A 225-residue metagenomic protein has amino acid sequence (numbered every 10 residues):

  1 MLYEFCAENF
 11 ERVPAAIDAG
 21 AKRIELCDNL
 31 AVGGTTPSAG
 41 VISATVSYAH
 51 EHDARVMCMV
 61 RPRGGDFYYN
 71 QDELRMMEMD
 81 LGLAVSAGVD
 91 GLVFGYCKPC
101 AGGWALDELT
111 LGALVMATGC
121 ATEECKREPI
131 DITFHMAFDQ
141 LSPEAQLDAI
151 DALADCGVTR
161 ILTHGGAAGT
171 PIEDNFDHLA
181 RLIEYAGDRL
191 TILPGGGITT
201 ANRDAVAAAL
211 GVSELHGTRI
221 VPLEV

Functional and structural regions predicted by a protein language model:
M1, D28-V32, D66-Y68, A101 (+2 more regions): Short, contiguous strand/loop micro-motifs
M1-G33: N-terminal entry module detector
Y3-A7, I24-L26, V56-V60, L92-F94 (+4 more regions): Hydrophobic faces of well-ordered beta-strands that scaffold small-molecule active sites in alpha/beta enzyme cores
E8-A19, G65-S86, T110, D139-C156 (+2 more regions): Catalytic cores of alpha/beta
F10-P14, L30-R55, Q71-L74, C97-A121 (+5 more regions): Active-site-adjacent beta->alpha loops and helix N-cap segments on the catalytic face of soluble alpha/beta enzymes
I17-A21, D53, G88, T122 (+3 more regions): Glycine-centered loop/turn motif at secondary-structure junctions
K22-T35, L81-A101, C156-I172, I198-T199 (+1 more regions): Glycine-rich phosphate-binding active-site loops on the catalytic face of alpha/beta enzymes
R23-E25, V46, H50, M59-P62 (+2 more regions): Secondary-structure boundary/capping motif
